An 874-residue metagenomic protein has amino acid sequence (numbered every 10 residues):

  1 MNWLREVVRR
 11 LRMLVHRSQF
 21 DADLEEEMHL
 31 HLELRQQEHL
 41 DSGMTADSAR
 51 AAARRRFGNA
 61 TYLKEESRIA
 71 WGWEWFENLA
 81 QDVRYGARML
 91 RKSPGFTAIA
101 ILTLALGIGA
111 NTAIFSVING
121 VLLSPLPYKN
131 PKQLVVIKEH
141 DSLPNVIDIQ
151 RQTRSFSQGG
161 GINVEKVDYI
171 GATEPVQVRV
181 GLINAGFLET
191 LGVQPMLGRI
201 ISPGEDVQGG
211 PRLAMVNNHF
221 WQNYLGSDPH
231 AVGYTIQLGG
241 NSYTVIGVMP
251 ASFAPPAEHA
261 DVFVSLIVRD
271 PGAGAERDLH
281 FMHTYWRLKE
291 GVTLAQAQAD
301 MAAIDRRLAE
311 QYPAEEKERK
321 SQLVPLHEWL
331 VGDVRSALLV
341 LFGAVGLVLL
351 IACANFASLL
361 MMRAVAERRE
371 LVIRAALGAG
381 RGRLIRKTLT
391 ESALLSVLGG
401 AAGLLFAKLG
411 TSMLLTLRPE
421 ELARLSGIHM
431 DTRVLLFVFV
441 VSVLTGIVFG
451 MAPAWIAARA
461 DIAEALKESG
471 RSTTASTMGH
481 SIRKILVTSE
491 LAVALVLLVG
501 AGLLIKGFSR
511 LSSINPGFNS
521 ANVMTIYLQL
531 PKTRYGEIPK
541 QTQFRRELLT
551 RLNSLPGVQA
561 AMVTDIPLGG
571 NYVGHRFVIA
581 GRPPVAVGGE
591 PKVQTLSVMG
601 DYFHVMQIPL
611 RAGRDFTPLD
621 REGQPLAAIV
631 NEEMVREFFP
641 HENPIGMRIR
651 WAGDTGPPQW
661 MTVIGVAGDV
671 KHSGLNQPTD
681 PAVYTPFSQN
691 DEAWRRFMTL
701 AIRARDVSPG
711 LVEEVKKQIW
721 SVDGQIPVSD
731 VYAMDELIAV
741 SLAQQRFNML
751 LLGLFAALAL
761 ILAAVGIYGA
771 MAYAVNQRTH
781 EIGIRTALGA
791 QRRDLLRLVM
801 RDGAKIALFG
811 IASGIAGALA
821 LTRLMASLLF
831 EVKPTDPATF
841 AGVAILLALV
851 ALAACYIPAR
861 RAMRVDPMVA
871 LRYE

Functional and structural regions predicted by a protein language model:
M1-L102, R287, R306, E310 (+4 more regions): Negatively charged linear elements and acidic catalytic determinants
A53-I99, P127-Y128, S142, E174-Q177 (+13 more regions): Membrane-helix entry/capping segments
S67-A98, L326-V331, L360-R386, T390 (+2 more regions): Alpha-helical transmembrane segments of integral membrane proteins
P94-V121, P125, I351-A354, S396-G400 (+4 more regions): Short, strongly hydrophobic transmembrane alpha-helices
L106-Q133, H140-L143, M361, G410-P419 (+6 more regions): Alpha-helical transmembrane segments
K166, V180-P203, R212-L339, S412 (+5 more regions): Mid-to-C-terminal secondary-structure elements that act as membrane-proximal/extracytoplasmic interface segments
A352-S396, T473-T474, V765-A807, I811 (+3 more regions): Interfacial "coupling" helices/loops that link adjacent transmembrane helices in transporter permeases
A357, A393-A465, L503-K506, R801-M863: Small-residue-rich transmembrane alpha-helices
